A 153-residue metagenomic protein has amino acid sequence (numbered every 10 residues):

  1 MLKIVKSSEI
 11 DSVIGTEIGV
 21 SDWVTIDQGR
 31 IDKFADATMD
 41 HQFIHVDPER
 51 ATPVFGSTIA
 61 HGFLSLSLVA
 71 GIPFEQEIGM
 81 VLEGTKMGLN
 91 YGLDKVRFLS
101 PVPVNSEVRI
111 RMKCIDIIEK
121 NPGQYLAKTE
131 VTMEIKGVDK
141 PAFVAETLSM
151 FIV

Functional and structural regions predicted by a protein language model:
M1-V13, F98-V153: HotDog/MaoC-like acyl-thioester-processing domains
M1-Y91: Hot-dog-fold acyl-thioester-processing enzymes
